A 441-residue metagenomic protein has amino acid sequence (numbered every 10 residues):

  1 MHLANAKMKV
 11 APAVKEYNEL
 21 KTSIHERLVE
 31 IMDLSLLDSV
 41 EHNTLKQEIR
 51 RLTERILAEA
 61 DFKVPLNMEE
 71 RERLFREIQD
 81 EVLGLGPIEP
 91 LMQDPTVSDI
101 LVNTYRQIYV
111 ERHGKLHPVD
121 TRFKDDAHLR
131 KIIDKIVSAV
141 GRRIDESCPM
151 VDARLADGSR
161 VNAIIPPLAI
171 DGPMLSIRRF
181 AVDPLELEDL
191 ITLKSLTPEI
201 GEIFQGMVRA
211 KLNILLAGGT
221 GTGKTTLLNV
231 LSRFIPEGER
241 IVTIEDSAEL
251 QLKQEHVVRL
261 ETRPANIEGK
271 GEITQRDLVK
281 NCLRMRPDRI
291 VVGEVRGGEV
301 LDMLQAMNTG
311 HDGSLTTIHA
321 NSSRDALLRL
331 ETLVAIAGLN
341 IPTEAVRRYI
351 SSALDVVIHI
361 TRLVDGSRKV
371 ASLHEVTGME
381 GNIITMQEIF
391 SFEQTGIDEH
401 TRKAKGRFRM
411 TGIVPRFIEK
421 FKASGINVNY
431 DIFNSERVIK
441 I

Functional and structural regions predicted by a protein language model:
M1-H117: N-terminal anchoring/assembly modules that precede and organize ATP-driven motor systems
N18, T22, E26, E30 (+19 more regions): Solvent-exposed alpha-helical segments within well-ordered globular domains of core cellular machineries
L36-S39, A60-L66, L83-D94, I136-A153 (+3 more regions): Active-site phosphate-binding and catalytic loops of NTP-dependent enzymes
D94, V102, Q107-A210: P-loop NTP-binding catalytic core
G201, Q205-A217, T226, V230-A353 (+1 more regions): Switch/coupling sub-region of P-loop NTPases
G223: Conserved glycine(s) of the Walker
A345-G381: Phosphate-binding/switch region of NTP-binding enzymes
G366-I441: NTP-binding/hydrolysis catalytic cores, primarily Walker-type P-loop NTPases
